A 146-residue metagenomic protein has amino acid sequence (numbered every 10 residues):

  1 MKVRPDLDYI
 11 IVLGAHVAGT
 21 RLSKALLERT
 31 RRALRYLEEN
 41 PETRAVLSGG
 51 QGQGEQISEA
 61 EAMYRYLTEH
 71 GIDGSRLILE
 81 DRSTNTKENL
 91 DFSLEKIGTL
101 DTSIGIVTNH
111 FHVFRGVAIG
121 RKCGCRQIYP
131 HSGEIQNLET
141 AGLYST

Functional and structural regions predicted by a protein language model:
K2-Y144: A structural signal for short, hydrophobic/glycine-enriched beta-strand patches
